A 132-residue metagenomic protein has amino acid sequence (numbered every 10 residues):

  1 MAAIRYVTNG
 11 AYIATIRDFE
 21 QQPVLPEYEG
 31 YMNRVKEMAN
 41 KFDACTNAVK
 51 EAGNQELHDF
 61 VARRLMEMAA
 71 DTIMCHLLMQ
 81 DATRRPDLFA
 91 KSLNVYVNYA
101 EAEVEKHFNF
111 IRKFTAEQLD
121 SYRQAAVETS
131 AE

Functional and structural regions predicted by a protein language model:
M1-E132: Flavin-dependent oxidoreductase catalytic core characteristic of acyl-CoA dehydrogenase/oxidase-like enzymes
